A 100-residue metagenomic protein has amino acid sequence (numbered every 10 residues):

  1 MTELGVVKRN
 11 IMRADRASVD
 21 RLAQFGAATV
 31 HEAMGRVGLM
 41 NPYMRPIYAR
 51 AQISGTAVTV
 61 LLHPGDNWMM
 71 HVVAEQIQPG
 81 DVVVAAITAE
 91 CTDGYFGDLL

Functional and structural regions predicted by a protein language model:
M1-H63, E75: Intrinsically disordered, low-complexity regions enriched in acidic/Ser/Thr/Pro/Gln residues
V60-G65, A86-T88: Acidic/polar N-terminal loop/beta-strand segments that form early-domain functional surfaces
N67-V72: Short alpha-helix capping/helix-loop boundary micro-motifs
V73-L100: Extracellular/luminal Protease-associated
